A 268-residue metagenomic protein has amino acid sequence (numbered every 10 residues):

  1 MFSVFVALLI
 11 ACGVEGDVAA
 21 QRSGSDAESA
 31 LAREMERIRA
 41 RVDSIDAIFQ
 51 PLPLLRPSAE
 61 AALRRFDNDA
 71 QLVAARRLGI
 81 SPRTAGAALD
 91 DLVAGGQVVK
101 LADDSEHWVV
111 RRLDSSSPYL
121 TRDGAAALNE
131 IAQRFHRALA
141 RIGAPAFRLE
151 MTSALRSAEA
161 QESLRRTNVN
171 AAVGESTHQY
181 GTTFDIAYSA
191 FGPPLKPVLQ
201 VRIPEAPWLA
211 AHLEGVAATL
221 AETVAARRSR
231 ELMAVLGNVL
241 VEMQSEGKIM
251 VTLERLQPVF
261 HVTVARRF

Functional and structural regions predicted by a protein language model:
M1-R83: N-terminal secretory targeting signals
E34, R41, L120-A127, I131 (+4 more regions): Stable alpha-helical elements in mature extracytoplasmic
L78-V99: N-terminal regions that are enriched for targeting/export leaders and immediately downstream pro/stem segments
G95-P145: Active-site acidic/histidine clusters and adjacent loop/turn architecture that either coordinate catalytic ions
S116-A127, G143, R156, E175-H178 (+2 more regions): Extracytoplasmic/periplasmic, Sec-exported soluble proteins
A144-E162: Acidic helix-start/capping segments at beta-turn-to-alpha-helix junctions
A158-G174: Charged, often glycine-rich, active-site loop that binds/positions anionic groups
A171-F268: Catalytic cores and adjacent binding grooves of peptidoglycan-active enzymes
